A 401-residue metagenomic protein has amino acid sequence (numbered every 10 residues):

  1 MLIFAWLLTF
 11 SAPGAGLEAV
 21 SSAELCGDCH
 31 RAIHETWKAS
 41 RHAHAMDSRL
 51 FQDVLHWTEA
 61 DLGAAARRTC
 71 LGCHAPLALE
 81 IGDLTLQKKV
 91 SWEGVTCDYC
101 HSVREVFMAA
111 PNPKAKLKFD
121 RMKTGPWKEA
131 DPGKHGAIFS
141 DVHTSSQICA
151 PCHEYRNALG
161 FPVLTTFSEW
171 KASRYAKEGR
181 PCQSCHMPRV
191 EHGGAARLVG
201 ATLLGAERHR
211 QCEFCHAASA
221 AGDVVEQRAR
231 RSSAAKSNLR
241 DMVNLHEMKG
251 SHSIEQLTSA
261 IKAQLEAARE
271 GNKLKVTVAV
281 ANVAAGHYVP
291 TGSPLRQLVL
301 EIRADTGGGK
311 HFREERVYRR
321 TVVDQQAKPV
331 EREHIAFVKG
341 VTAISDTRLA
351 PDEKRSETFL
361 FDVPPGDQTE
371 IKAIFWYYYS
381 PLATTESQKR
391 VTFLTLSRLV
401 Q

Functional and structural regions predicted by a protein language model:
M1-T9: Bacterial N-terminal signal peptides
L8-K177, M187, L198-G200: Sequence context of c-type cytochrome heme-c attachment sites
N157, R189-Q401: Short, conserved sequence motifs used for protein processing/export or organelle targeting and for catalysis
